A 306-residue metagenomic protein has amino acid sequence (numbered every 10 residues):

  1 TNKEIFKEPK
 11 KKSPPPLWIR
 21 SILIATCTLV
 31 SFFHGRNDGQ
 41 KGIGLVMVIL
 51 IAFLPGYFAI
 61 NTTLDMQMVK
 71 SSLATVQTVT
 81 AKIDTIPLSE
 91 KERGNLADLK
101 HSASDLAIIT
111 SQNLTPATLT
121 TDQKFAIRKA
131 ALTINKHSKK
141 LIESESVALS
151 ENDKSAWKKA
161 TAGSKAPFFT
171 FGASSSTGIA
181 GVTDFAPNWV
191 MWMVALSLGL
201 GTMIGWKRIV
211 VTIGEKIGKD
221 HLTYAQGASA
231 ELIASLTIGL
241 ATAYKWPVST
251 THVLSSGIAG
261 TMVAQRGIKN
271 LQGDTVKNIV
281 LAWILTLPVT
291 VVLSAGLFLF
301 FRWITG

Functional and structural regions predicted by a protein language model:
T1-I22, R36-L45, F58, G205-I213: Juxtamembrane interface elements at the cytosolic ends of transmembrane helices in multi-pass membrane proteins
S21-I24, I209, Y224-G239, L254-S255: Hydrophobic alpha-helical segments embedded in the membrane of multi-pass proteins
T28-F32, I49, G199, K216 (+2 more regions): Alpha-helical transmembrane segments of multipass membrane proteins
G35, G39, G239-A243, V280-V292 (+1 more regions): Hydrophobic transmembrane alpha-helical segments of multi-pass transport and channel proteins
G39-V46, Y224-A228, Y244-S255: Short, non-helical or kinked segments that cap or interrupt transmembrane helices
P55-N188: Low-complexity, proline/glycine-enriched hydrophobic segments characteristic of transmembrane helices
H221, G267-P288: Interfacial loop-to-transmembrane junctions
G296-G306: Juxtamembrane boundary at the C-terminal end of a transmembrane helix
